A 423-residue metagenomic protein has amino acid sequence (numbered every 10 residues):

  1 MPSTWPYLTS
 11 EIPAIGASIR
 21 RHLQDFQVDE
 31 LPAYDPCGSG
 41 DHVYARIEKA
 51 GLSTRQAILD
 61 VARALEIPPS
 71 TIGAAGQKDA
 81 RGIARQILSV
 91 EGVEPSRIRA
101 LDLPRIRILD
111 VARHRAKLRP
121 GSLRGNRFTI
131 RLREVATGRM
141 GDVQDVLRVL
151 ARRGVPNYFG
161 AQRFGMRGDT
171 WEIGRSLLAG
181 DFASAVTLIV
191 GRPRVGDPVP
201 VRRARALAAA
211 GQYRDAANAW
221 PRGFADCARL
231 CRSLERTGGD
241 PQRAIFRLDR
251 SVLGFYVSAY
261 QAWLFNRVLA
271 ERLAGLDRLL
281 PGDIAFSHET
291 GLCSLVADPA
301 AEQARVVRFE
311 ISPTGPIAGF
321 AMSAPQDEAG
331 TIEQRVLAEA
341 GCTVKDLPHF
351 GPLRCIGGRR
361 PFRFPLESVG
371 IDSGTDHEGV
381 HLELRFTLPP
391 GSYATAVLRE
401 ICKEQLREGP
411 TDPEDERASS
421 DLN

Functional and structural regions predicted by a protein language model:
M1-G38, H42, A50-G51, R55 (+5 more regions): Extended, charged/glycine-rich binding lobes that contact polyanionic ligands
I58: Generic structural marker for isolated residues within well-ordered, non-membrane alpha-helices of soluble domains
S392-T395: Pseudouridine synthase
